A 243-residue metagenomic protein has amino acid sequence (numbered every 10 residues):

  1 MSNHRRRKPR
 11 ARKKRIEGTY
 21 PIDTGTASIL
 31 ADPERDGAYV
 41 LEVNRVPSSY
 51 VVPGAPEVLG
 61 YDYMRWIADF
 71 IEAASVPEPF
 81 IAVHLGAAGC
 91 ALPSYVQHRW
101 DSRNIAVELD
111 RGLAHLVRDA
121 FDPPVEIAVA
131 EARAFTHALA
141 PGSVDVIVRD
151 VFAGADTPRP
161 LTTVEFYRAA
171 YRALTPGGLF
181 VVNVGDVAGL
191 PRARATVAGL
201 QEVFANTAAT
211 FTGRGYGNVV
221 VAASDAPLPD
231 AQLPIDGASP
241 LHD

Functional and structural regions predicted by a protein language model:
S2-P33, S48-G54, E72-A73, G215-D243: SAM/dcSAM-binding transferase cores
T19-Y20, R35, V58-P176, L190-P191 (+2 more regions): The AdoMet/dcAdoMet-binding core of the Class I SAM-like
A27-A38, G178-V182: An acidic intrinsically disordered interaction segment
Y39-N44: Short polybasic amphipathic segments
V46-Y50, F152-A155, F180, V187: A short, flexible beta-alpha/helix-coil linker loop
P53, E78, V181-N183: A short, structure-level motif marking secondary-structure boundaries and short turns
D119-A130, L179, A222-G237: Short secondary-structure transition/capping segments
P158, R168-D230: C-terminal substrate-binding/active-site "lid" region of AdoMet-derived donor-dependent transferases
